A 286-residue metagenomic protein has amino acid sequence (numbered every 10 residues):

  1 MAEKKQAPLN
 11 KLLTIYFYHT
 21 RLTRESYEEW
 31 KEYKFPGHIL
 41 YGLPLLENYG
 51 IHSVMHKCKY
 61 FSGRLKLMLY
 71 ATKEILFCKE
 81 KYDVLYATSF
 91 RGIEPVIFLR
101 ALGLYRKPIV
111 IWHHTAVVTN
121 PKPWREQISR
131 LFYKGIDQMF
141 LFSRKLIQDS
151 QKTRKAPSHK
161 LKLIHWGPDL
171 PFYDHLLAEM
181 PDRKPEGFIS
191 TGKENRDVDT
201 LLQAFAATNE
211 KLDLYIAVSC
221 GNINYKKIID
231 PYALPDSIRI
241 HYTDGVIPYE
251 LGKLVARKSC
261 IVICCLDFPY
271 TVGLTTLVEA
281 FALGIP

Functional and structural regions predicted by a protein language model:
A2-E3, Q151-K152, H159-K162, P168-P185 (+1 more regions): Acidic anion/phosphate-binding donor-loop and adjacent secondary structure in glycosyltransferase catalytic cores
Y60, P108-P123: A short, histidine- and acid-enriched strand-loop-helix "catalytic/donor-clamping" loop that lines the nucleotide-sugar
A71-G92, V110-I111, I263: Short N-terminal targeting/anchoring amphipathic segment
K73-K81, N120-F140: Membrane-proximal helix-turn-helix segments that form the acceptor-binding/catalytic region of lipid-linked
K145, G167: Carbohydrate-associated surface elements
E179-Y215: Conserved donor-binding/catalytic core segment of Leloir-type glycosyltransferases
I216, Y225-A256: Nucleotide-activated donor-binding/catalytic signature segment of Leloir-type glycosyltransferases, i.e., the conserved
V255-V272, I285-P286: Acidic donor-binding loop of glycosyltransferase active sites
